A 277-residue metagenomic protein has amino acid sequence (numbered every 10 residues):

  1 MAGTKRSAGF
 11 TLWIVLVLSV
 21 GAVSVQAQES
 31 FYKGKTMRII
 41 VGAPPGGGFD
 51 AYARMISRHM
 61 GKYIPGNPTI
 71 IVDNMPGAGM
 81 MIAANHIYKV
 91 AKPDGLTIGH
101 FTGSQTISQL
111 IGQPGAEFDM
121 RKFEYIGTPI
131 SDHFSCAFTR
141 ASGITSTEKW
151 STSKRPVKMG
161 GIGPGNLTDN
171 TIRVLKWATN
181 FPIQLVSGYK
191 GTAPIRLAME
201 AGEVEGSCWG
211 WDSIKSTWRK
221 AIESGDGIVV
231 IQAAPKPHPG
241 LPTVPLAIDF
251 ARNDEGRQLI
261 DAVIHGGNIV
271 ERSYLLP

Functional and structural regions predicted by a protein language model:
F10-G21: Bacterial N-terminal signal peptides
V23-A27: Sec/Tat signal peptide C-region and signal peptidase I cleavage site
K35-P44, I70-V72, T97-I98, P156-G161: Short, well-ordered beta-strand elements
R38-A53, P76-G79, G161-L167: Extracytoplasmic "Venus flytrap"
K62-I64, H86-T97, Q105-A201, D249-I260 (+1 more regions): Hinge/capping helix and adjacent helix->loop/strand transition within the periplasmic-binding protein
D94-F101, G160, V204-W211, I228-I231: Paired acidic/hydrophobic, glycine-rich loop segments that form the ligand-binding mouth/hinge of periplasmic-binding
T217-P277: C-terminal lobe and pocket-closing loops of periplasmic/extracytoplasmic Venus-flytrap solute-binding proteins
